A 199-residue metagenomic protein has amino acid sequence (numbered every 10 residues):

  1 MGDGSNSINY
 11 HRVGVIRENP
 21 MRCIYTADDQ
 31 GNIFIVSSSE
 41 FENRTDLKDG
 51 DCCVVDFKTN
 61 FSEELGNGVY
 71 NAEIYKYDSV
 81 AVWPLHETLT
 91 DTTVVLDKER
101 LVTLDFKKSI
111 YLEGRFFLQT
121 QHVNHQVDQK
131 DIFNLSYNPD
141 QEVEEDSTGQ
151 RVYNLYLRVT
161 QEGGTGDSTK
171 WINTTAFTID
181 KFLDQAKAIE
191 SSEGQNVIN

Functional and structural regions predicted by a protein language model:
M1-P20: Bacterial Sec-dependent N-terminal signal peptides
V15-P20, F41, K58-E64: Short, charged beta-turn/beta-strand-edge "cap" motif at the junction between a beta-strand and an adjacent loop
C23-D28: SH3/SH3-like beta-barrel fold
Q30-L47: Beta-strand/loop nucleic-acid-binding surfaces
T45-N71: Flexible glycine-rich surface loops and low-complexity tracts that mediate binding to linear polymers
E63-V123: Surface-exposed beta-loop interaction hotspot
T103-G166: Short helix-loop boundary/capping segments
V159-I198: Short, solvent-exposed, Trp/other aromatic-anchored flexible loops in extracytoplasmic proteins
